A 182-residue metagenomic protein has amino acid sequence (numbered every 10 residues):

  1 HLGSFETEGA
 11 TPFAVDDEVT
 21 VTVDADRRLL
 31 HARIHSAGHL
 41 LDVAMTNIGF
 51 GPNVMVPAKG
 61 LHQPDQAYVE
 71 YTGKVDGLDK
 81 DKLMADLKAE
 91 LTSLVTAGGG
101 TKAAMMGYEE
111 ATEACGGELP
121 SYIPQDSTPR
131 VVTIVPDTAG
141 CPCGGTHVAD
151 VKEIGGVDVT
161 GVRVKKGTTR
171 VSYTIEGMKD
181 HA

Functional and structural regions predicted by a protein language model:
H1-A182: Active-/binding-site microenvironments in catalytic and ligand-binding cores
